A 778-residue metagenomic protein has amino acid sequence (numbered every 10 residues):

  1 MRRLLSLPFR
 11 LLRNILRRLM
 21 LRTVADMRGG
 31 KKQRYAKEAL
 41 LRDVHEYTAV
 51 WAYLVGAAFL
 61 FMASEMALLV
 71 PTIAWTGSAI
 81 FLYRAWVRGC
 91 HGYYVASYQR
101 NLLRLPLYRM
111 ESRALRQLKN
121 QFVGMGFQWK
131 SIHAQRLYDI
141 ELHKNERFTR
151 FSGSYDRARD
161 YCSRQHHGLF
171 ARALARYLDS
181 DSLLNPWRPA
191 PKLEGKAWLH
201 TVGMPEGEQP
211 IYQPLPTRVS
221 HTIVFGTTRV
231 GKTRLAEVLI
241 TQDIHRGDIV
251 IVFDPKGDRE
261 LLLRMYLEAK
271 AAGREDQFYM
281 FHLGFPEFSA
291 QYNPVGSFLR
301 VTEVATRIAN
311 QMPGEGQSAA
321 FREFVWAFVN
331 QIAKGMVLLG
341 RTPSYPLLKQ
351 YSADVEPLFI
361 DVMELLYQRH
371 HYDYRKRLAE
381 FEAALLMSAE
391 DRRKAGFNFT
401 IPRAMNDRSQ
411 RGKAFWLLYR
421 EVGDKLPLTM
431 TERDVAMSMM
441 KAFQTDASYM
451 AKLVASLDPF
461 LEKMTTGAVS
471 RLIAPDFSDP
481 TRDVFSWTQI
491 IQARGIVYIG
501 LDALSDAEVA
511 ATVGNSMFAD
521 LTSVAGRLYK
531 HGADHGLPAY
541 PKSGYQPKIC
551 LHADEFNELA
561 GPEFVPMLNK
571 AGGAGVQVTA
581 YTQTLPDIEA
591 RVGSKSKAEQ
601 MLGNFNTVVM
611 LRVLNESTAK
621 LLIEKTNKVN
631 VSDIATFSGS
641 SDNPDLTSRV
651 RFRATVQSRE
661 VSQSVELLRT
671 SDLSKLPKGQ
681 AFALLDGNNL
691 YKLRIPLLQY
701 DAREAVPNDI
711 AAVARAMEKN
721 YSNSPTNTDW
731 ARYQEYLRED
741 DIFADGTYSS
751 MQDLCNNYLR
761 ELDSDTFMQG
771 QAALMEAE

Functional and structural regions predicted by a protein language model:
M1-V230, R234-L239, E287, Q657 (+2 more regions): Basic- and hydrophobic-enriched, low-structure N-terminal and domain-boundary segments that flank ATP-binding catalytic
L16, M20-D26, V202-E206, L215-T228 (+4 more regions): P-loop NTPase motor domains
A39-V44, T76, G316-K334, F485-Q489 (+4 more regions): P-loop NTPase motor core of the ASCE superfamily
T72, T76-I80, A511-D520, T607: Hydrophobic alpha-helical segments involved in membrane association or supramolecular assembly
Y94-L102, G257, L261, E563 (+5 more regions): Short acidic-hydrophobic sequence patches enriched in Asp/Glu that either
I249-F253, Q277-M280, Q577-T582, V608-R612 (+1 more regions): Short hydrophobic alpha-helical runs that function as membrane-insertion/retention elements
S289, I588-E589: Short acidic/His/Gly/Ser-rich catalytic and metal-binding motifs that mark active-site loops of diverse hydrolases
Q583-D587: Conserved H-loop
